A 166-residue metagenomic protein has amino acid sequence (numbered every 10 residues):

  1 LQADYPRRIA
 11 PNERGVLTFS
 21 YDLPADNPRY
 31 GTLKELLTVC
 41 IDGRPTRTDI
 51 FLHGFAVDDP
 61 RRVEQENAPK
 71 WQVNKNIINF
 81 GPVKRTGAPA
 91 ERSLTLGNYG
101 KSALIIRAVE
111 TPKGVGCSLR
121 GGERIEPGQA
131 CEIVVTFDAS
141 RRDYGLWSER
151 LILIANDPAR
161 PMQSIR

Functional and structural regions predicted by a protein language model:
L1-T18, K101-V134: Surface-exposed binding patches on compact interaction domains or structured appendages
A10-V16, P28-Y30, R85, E126-G128 (+2 more regions): Surface-exposed coil/turn segments at beta-strand junctions on protein surfaces, enriched
E13, L17-Y21, D26, L33 (+1 more regions): Acidic (E/D-rich), amphipathic helical modules within compact regulatory domains
L17-F19, E35, T48-L52, R92-L94 (+3 more regions): Hydrophobic residues positioned within well-ordered beta-strands of beta-sheet architectures
D22, C40-R44, D138, I154-N156: Beta-strand-rich extracellular modules
P24-L36, T86-L94, C131, S140-I152: Short, solvent-exposed loop/turn segments enriched in Ser/Thr/Gly
L36, K75-I77, P82, I106-A108 (+1 more regions): Extracellular/lumenal ectodomain signal focusing on beta-strand-rich modules and carbohydrate-recognition contexts
D42-K101, D157-R166: Long, low-complexity ectodomains and other extracytoplasmic segments of secretory-pathway proteins
